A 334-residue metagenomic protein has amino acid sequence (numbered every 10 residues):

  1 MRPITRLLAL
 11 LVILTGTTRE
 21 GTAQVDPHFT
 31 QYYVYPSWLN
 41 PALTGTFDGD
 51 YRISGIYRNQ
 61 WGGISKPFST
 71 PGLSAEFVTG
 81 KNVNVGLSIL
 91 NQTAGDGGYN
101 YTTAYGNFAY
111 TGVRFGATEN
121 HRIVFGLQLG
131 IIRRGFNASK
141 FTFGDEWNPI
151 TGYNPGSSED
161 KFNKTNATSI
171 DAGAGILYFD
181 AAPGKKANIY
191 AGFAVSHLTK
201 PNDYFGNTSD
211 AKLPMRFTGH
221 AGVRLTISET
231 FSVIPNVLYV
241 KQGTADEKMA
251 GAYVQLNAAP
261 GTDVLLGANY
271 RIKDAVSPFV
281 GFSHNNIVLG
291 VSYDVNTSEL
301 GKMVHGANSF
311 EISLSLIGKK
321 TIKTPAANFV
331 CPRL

Functional and structural regions predicted by a protein language model:
M1: NAD-dependent ADP-ribosyltransferases
I4-T15: Sec-dependent N-terminal signal peptides
T17-A23: Sec/Tat signal peptide C-region and signal peptidase I cleavage site
Q24-L334: Subset of outer-membrane beta-barrel
